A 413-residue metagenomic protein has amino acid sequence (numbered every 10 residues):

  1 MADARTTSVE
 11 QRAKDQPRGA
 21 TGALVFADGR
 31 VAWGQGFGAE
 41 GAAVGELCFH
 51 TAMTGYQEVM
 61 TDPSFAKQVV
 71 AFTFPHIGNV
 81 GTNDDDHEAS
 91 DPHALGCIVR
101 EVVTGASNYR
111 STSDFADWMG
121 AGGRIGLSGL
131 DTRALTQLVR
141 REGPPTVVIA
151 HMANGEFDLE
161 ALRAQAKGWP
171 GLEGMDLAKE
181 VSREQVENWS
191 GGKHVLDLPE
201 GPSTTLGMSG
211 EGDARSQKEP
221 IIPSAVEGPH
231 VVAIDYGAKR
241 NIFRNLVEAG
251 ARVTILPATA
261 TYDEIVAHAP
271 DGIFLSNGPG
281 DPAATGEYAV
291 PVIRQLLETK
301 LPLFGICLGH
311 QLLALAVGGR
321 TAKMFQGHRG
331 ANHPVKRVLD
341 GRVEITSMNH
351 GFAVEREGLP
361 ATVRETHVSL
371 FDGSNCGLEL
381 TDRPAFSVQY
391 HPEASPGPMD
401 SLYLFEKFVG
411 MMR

Functional and structural regions predicted by a protein language model:
A2-G201, D213-I222, P229-T259, D263 (+3 more regions): RNA-binding accessory domains that recognize and position tRNA/RNA substrates
A23-L24, D62, P334-K336, G377: Residue-level detector of beta-strand face positions
G36-F37, P75, N349, L380 (+1 more regions): Residue-level structural signal for beta-strand termini and adjacent loop
I125, H230, P302-F304, R320 (+1 more regions): Proline-centered loop/turn at the N-terminus of a beta-strand
H230-D235, T346-S347, F386-Y390: Active-site-proximal beta-strand elements of phosphoester/diester hydrolases
D271-R356, G397-M411: Cysteine-nucleophile active-site neighborhood
R342-R383: Catalytic beta-strand/loop cores that center a nucleophilic Ser/Cys/Thr and support acyl-enzyme chemistry
G377-R413: A glycine-centered loop/beta-turn motif at secondary-structure junctions
